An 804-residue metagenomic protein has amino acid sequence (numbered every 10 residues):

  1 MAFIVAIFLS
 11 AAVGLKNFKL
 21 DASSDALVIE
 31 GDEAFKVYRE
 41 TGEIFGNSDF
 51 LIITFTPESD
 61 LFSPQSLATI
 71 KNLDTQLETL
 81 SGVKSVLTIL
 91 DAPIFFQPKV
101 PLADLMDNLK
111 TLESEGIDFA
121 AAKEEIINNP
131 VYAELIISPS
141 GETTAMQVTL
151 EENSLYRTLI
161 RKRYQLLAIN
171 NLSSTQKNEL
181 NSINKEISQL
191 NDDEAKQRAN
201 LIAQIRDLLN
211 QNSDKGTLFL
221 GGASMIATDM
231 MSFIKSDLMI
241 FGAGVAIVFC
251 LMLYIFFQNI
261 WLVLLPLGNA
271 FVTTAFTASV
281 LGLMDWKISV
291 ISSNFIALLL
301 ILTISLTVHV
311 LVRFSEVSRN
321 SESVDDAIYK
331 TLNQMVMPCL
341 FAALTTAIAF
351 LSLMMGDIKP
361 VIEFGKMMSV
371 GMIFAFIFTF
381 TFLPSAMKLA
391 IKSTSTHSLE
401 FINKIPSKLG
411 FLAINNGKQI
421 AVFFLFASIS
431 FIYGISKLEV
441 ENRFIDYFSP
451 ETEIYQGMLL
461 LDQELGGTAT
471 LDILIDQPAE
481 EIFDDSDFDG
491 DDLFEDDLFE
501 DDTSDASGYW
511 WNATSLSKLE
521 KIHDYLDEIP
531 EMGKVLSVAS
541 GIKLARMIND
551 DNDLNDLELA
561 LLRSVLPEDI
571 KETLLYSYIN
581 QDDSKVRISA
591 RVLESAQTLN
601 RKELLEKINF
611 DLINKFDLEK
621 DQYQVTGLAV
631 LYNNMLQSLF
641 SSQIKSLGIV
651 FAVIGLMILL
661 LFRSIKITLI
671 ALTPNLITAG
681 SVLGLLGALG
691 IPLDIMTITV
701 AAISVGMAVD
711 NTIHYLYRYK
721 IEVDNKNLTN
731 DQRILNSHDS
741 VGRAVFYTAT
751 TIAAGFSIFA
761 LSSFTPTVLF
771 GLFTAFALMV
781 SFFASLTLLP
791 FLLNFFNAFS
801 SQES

Functional and structural regions predicted by a protein language model:
M1-A22, A26-I29, E40, L112 (+5 more regions): Membrane-embedded transmembrane helical bundles of large multi-pass transporters/channels
M1-V245, C250, F256, I260 (+1 more regions): Feature of extramembrane
